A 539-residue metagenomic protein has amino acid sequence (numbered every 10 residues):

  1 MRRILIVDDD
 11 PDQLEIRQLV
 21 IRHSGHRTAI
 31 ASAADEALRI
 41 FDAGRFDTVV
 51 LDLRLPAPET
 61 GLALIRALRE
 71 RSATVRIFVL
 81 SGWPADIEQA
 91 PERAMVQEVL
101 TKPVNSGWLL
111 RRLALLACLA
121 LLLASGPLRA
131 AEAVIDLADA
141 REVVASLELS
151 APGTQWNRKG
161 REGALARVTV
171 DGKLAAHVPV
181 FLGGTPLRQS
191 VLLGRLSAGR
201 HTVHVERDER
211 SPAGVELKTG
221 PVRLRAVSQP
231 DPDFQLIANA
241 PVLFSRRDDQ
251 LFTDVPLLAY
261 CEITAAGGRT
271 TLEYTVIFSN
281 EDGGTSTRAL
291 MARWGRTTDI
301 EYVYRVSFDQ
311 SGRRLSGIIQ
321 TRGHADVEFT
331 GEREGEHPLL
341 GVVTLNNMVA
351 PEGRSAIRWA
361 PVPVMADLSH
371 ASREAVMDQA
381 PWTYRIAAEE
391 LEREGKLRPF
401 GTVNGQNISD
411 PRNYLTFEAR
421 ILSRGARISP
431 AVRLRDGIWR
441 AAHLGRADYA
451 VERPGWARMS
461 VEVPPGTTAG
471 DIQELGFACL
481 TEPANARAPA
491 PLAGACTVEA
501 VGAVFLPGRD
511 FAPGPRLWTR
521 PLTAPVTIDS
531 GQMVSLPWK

Functional and structural regions predicted by a protein language model:
L5, I30-T48, P56, E88-Q89: Acidic, metal-coordinating helix/loop segments flanking the phosphotransfer/catalytic sites of two-component signaling
P11-A29: Two-component/phosphorelay signaling modules centered on CheY-like receiver
R39, L62-T74: Short amphipathic alpha-helix used as the core "switch/output" element in two-component signaling
D52-R66: Conserved phosphotransfer microenvironments
L80-S81: Hydrophobic/aromatic residues positioned on beta-strands within the core alpha/beta folds
V104-A114: C-terminal output helix
A131, E148-A226, I438-G476, E482-P489: Beta-strand-rich ligand-recognition modules
A213, Q235-I237, T264-T271, I277-R288 (+1 more regions): Domain-length functional cores that host ligand/cofactor binding and catalytic or interaction surfaces in mature
